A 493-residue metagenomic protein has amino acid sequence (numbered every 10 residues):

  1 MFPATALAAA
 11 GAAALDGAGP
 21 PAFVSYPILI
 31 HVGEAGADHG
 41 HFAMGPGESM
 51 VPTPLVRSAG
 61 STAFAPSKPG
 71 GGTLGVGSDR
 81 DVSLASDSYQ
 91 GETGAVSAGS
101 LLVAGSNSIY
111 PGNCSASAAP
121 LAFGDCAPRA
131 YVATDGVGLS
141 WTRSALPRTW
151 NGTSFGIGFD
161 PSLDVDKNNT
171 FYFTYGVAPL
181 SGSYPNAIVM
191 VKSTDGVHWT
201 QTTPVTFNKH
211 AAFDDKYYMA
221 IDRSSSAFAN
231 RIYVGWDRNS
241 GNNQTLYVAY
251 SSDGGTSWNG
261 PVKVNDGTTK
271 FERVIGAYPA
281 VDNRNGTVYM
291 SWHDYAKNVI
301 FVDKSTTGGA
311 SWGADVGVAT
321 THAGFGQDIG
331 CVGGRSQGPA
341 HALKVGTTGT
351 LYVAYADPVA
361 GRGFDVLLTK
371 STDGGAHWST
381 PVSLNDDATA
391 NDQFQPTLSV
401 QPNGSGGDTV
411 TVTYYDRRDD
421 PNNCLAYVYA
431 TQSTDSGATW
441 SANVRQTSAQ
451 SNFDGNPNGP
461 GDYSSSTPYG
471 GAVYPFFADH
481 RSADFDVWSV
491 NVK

Functional and structural regions predicted by a protein language model:
M1-A18: Sec-dependent, cleavable N-terminal signal peptides
L15-K493: C-terminal PAP-associated
